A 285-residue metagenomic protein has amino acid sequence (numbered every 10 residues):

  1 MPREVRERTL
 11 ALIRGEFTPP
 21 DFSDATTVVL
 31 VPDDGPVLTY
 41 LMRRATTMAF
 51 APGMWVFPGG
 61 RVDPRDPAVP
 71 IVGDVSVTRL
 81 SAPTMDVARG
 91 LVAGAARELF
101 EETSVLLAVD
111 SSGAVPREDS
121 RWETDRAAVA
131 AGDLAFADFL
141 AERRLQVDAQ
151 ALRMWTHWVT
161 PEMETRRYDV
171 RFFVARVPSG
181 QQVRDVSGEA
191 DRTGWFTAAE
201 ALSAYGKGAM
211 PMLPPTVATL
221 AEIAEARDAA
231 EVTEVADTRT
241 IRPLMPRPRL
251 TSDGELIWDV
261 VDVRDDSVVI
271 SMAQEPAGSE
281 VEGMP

Functional and structural regions predicted by a protein language model:
M1-E101, V105-P285: N-terminal leader/linker segments that precede catalytic domains of diphosphate-processing enzymes
